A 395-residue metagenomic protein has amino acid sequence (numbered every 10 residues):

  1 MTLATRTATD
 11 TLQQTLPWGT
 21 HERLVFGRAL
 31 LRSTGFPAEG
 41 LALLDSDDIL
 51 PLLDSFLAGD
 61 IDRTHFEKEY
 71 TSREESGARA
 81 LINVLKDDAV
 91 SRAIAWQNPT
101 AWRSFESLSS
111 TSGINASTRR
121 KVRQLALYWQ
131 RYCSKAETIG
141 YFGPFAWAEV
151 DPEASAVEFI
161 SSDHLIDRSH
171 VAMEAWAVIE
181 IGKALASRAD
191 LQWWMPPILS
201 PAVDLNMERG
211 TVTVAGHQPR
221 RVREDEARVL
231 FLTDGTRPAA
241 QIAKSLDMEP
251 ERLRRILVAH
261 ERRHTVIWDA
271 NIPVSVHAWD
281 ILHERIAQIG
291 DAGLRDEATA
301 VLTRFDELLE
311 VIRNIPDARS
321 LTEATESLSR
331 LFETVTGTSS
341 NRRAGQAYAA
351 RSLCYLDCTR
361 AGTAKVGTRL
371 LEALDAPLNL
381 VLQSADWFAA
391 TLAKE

Functional and structural regions predicted by a protein language model:
M1-R168, L232, K244-D247, L253-E395: Type-3 copper protein
L125-L232: Acidic, low-complexity/disordered tracts enriched in E/D and polar residues
